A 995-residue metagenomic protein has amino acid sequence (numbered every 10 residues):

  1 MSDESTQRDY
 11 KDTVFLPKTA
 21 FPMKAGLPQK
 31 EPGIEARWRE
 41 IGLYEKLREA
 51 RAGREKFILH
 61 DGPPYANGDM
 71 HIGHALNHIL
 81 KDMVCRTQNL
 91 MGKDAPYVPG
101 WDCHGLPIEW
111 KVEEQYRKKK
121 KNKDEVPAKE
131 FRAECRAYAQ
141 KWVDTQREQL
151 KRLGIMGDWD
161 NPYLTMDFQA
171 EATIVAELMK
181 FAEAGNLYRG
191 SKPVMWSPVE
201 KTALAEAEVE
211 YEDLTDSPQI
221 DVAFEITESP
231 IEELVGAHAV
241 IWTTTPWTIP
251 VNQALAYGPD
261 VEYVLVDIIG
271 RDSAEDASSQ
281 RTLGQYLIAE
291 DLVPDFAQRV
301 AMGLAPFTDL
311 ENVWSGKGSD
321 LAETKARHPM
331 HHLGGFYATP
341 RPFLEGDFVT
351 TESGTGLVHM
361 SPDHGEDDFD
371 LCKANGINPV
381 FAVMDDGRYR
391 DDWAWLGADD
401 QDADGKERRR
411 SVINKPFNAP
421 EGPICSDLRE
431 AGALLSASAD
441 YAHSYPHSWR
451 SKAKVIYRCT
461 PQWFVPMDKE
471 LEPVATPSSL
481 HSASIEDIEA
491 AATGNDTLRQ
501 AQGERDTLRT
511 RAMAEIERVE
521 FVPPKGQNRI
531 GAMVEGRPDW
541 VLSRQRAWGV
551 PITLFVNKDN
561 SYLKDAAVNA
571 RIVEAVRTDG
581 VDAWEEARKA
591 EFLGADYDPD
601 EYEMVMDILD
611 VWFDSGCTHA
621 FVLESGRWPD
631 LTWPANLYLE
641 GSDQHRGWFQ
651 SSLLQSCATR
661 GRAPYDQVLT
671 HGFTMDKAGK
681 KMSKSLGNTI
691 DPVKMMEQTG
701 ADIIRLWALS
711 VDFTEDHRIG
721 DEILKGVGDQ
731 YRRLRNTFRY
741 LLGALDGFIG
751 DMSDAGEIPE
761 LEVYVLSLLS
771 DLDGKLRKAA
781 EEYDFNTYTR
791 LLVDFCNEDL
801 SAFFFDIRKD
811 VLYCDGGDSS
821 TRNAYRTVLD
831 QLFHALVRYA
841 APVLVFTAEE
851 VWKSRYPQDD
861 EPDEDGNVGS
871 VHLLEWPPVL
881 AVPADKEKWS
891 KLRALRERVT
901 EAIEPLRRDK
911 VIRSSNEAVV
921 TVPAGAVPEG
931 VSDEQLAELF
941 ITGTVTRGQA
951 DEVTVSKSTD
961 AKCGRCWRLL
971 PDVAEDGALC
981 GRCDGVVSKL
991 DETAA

Functional and structural regions predicted by a protein language model:
S2-D272, S361-E366, L371-A374, V380-L396 (+10 more regions): N-terminal, positively charged nucleic-acid-binding surface of large information/translation enzymes
P28-A36, R152, M156, F168-D385 (+8 more regions): NTP-handling and nucleic-acid-processing catalytic cores
D102, V194, P198, L204-D213 (+7 more regions): Acidic, turn-prone loop/beta-hairpin segments
D144, L150, T173, W540-L542 (+3 more regions): Core structural elements
S197, S448, N557, A595-D598 (+2 more regions): Short cysteine-rich clusters marking metal-coordination/redox-active sites
D213, M360-D363, E603-D607, P629 (+6 more regions): Conserved phosphate-binding loops in nucleotide/dinucleotide-binding enzymes
S273-Q280, E472-T507: Intrinsic disorder/low-complexity segments
W449-S451, Q527-N528, F673-A678, M682-I758 (+2 more regions): Catalytic adenosine-cofactor/nucleotide-binding cores of aminoacyl-tRNA synthetases and other
